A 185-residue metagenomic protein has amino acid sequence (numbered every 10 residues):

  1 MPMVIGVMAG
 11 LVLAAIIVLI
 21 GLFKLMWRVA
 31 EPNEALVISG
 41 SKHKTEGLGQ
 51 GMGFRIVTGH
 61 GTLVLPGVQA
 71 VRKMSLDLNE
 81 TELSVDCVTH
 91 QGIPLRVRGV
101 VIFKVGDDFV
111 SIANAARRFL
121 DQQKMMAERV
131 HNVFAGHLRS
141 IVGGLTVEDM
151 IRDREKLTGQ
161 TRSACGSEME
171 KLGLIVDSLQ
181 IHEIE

Functional and structural regions predicted by a protein language model:
M1-E185: N-terminal hydrophobic membrane-entry segments
